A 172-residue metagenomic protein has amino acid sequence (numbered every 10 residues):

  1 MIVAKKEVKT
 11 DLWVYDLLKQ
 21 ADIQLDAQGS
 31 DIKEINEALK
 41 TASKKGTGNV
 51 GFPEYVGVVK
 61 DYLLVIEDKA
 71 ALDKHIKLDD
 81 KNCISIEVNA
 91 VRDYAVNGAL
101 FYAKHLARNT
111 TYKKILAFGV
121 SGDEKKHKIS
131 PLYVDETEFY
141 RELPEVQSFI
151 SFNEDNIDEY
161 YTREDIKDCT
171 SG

Functional and structural regions predicted by a protein language model:
M1-L116, V120-L132: A short, conserved, highly charged catalytic patch centered on acidic carboxylates
V3, E7, F139-E142, I150 (+1 more regions): Intrinsic-disorder-associated interaction segments
K19, L106, T137, E164-D165: Generic alpha-helical secondary structure signal
L78, L132, E145, Y161-E164: Generic alpha-helix signal with a bias toward terminal, lower-confidence helices and secondary-structure junctions
A90-D93, R141-V146, N156-I157: Glycine-rich loops and low-complexity Gly/Arg-rich segments that provide flexible linkers or classic glycine-based
L100, P131, E138, D158-E159: Intrinsically disordered, low-complexity segments enriched in small/polar residues
D123-F152: Short, low-complexity, polybasic intrinsically disordered segments
S148-G172: Non-catalytic nucleic-acid substrate-recognition regions in nucleic-acid-modifying enzymes
